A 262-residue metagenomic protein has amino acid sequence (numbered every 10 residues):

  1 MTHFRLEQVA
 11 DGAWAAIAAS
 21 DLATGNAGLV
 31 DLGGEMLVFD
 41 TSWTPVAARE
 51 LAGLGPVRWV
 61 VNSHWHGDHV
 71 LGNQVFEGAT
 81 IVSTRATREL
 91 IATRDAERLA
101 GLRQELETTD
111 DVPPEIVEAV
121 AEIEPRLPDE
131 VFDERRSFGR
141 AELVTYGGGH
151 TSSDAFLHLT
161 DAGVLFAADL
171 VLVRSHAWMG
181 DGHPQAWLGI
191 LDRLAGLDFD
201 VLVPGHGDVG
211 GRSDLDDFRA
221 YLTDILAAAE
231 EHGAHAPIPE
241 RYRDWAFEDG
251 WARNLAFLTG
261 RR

Functional and structural regions predicted by a protein language model:
F4-L51, A155-A168: Conserved beta-strand hairpin/beta-sheet module of binuclear metal-dependent hydrolase folds, prominently
E7-V9, V30, E134-G139, P204: Short acidic-hydrophobic surface loop/beta-edge motif
W14, V61-S63, T80-V82, E130 (+2 more regions): Hydrophobic/aromatic beta-strand patches that form the interior of the parallel beta-sheet core in alpha/beta enzyme
E35, P45-S83, L197-D200: Active-site metal-binding motif and surrounding structural segment of the metallo-beta-lactamase
E35-P45, L143-A220, D224: Metallo-beta-lactamase
W65-D110: A generic, well-ordered mixed alpha/beta core segment in the N-terminal half of proteins
A92-T145, D161, A195: Metallo-beta-lactamase
D111-P113, G196-V201, V209-R262: Accessory terminal helices/loops
